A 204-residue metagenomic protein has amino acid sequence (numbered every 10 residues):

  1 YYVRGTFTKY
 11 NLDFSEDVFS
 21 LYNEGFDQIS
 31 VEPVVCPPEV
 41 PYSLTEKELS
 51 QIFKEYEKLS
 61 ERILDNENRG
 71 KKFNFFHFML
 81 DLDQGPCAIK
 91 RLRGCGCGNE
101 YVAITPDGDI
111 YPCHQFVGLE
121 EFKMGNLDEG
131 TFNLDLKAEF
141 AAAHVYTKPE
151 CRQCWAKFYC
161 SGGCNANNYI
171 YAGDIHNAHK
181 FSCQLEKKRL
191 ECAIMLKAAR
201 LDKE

Functional and structural regions predicted by a protein language model:
Y1-Y101, T105, E120-K123: Radical SAM enzyme [4Fe-4S]-AdoMet core and its adjacent flexible, acidic and glycine-rich loops/tails across
Y2, K58, D107, E150-Q153 (+1 more regions): Generic detector of isolated residues embedded in canonical secondary-structure elements
V117-E204: Flexible mid-to-C-terminal extensions adjoining Fe-S/redox cofactors in radical SAM and related proteins
